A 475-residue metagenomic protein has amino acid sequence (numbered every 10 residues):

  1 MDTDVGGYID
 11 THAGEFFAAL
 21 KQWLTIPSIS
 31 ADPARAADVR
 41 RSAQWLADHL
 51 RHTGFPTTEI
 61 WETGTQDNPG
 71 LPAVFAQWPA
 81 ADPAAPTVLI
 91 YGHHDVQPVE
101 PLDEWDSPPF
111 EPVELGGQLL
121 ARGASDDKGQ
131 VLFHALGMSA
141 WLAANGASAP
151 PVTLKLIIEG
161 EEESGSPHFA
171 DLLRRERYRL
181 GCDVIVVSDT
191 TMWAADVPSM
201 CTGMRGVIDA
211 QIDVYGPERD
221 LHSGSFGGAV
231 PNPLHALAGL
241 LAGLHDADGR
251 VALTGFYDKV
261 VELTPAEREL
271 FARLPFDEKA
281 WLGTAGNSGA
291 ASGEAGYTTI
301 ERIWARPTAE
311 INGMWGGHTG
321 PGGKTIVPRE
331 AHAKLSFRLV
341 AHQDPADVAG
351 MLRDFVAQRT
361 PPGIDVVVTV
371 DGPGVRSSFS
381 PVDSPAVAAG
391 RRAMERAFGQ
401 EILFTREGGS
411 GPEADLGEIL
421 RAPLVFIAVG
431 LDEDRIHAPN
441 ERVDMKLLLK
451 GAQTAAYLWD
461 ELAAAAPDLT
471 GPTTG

Functional and structural regions predicted by a protein language model:
D2-G6, D10-R41: N-terminal capping segment at the start of a domain
I29-A84, F110-P112, A393: A non-catalytic alpha/beta surface segment that caps or lines the substrate-entry region of metallo-dependent hydrolase
H52, P83-A85, A194-A195, A252-E330 (+3 more regions): An extended, acidic, His-containing surface patch that forms the Zn2+-binding/catalytic region of metallohydrolases
A84-I158, K450: Active-site metal-coordination/substrate-binding segment of hydrolases, especially metallo-dependent peptidases
D95, L244-D248, R353-G363: A common structural junction motif
S125, E218, F337-P345: A generic structural motif
P151-N232: Histidine/acidic-residue-rich, glycine-tolerant segments that coordinate divalent metal ions
P217-D220, G224, A229-W281: Polar, glycine-rich mid-to-C-terminal structural blocks that act as macromolecule-binding/assembly scaffolds
